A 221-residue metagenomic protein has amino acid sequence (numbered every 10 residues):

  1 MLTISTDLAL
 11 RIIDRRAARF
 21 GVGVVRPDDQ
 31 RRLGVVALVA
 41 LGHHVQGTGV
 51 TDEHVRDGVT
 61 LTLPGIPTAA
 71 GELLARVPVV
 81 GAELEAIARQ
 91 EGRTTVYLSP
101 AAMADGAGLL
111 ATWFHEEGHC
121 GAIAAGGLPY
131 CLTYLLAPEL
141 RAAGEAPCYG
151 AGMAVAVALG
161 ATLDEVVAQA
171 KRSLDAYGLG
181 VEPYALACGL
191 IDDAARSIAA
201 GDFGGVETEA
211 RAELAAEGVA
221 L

Functional and structural regions predicted by a protein language model:
M1-E72, D202-V219: A metal-dependent hydrolase signature that marks the N-terminal structural subdomain at the beginning of catalytic folds
T3-D14, E91, A102-D105, A124 (+1 more regions): Juxtamembrane/interface and other helix-to-disorder boundary residues and their adjoining low-complexity tails
S5-I13, F114, R141-E145, Y149 (+1 more regions): A structural signal for well-ordered alpha-helical scaffolds and beta->alpha junctions
L33-V35, D105-G108, C120-I123, L128-L132 (+1 more regions): Short catalytic/ligand-binding loop motif for oxyanion handling, primarily in non-cytosolic enzymes, centered on
V39, H43-A107, I123-A124: Active-site scaffold of zinc-dependent metalloenzymes
A107-A111, A122-G152: Post-HEXXH active-site segment of zinc metalloproteases
H115, H119: Histidine-centered divalent metal-coordination motifs
R141, A154-L221: Long, well-structured alpha-helical subdomains associated with metal-dependent extracellular/ecto-lumenal hydrolases
